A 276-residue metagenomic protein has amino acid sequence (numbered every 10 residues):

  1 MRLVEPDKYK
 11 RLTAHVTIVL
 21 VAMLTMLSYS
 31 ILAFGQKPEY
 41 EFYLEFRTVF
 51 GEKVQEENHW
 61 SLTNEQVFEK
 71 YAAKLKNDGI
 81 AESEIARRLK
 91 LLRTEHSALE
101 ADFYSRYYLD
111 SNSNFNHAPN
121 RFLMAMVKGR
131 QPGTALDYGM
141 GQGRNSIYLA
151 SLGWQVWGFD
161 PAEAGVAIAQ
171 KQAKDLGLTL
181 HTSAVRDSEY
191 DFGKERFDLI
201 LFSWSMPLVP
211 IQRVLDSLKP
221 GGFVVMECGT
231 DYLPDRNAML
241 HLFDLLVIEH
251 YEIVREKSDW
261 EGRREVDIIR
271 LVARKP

Functional and structural regions predicted by a protein language model:
Q36-E95: N-terminal auxiliary segments of SAM/dcSAM-dependent transferases
N114-P132: Conserved alpha-helix/loop element of class I SAM-dependent methyltransferases that forms part of the SAM/SAH-binding
P132-G141: Conserved class I S-adenosyl-L-methionine
A162-A164: Conserved SAM/SAH-binding beta-strand->alpha-helix loop
L176-D187: Conserved SAM-binding strand-loop segment of SAM-dependent methyltransferases
Y190-L199: A short acidic, Gly/Pro-enriched loop at the edge of an enzyme's catalytic core that lines a small-molecule cofactor
P210-F223: A short glycine-rich, Lys/Arg-flanked "PGG" loop and its adjoining helix->strand segment in the class I
G221-D231: Conserved beta-strand signature within the Rossmann-like core of class I S-adenosyl-L-methionine
